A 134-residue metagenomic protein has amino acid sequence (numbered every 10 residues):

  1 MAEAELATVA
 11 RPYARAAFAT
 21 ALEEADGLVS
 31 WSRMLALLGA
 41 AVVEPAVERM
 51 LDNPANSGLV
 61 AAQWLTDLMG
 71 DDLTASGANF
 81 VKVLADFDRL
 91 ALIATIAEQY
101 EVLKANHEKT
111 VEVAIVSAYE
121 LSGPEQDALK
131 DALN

Functional and structural regions predicted by a protein language model:
M1-N134: Elongated, mostly alpha-helical coiled-coil "stalk/stator" tethers of large membrane protein machines
